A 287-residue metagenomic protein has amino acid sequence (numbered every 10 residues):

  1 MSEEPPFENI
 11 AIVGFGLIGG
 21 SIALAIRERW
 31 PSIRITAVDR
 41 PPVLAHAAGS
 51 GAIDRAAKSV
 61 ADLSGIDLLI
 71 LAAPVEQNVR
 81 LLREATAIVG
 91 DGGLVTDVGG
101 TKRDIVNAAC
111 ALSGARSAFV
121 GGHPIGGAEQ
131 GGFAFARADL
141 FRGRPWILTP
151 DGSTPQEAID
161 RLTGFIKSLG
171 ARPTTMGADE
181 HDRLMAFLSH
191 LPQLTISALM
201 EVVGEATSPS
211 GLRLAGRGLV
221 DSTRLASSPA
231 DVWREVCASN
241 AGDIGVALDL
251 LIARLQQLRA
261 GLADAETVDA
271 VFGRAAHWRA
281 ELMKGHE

Functional and structural regions predicted by a protein language model:
M1-V60, L68: NAD(P)+-binding Rossmann beta1-loop-alpha1 motif at the extreme N-terminus of oxidoreductases
N9, R34, A118, P145 (+1 more regions): Residues at the starts of beta-strands that form the adenosine-phosphate
V60-V89, G93-T96: Rossmann-like NAD(P)-binding element
A73-V75, G99-G100, P124, L199: Short glycine-/small-residue-rich Rossmann-like dinucleotide-binding loops
L81-A134: Rossmann-like NAD(P)(H) cofactor-binding subdomain of soluble oxidoreductases
A138-R224: Internal alpha-helical scaffold of NAD(P)-dependent oxidoreductase catalytic cores
S208-A276: Interdomain hinge/lid region at the active-site interface of Rossmann-like NAD(P)-dependent oxidoreductases
